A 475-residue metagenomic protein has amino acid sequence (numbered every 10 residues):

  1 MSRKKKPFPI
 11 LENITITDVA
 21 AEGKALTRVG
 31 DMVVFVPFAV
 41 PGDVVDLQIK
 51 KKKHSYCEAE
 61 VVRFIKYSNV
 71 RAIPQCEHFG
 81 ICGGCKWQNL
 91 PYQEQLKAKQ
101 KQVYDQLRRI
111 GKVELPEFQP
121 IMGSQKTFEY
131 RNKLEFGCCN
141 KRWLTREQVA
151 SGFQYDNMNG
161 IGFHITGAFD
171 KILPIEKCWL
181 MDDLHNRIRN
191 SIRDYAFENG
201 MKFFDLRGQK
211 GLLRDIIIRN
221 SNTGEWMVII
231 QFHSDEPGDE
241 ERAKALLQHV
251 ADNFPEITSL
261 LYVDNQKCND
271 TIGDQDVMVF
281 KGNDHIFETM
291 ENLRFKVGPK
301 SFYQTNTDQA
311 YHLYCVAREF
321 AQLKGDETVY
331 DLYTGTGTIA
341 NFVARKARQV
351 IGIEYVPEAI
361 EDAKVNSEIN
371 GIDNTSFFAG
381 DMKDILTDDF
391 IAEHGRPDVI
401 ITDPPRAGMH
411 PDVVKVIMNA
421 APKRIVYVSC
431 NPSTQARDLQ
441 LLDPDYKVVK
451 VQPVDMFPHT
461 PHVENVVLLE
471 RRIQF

Functional and structural regions predicted by a protein language model:
M1-P74, H78, S376, K383-D384: Terminal RNA-binding accessory module
S2-N13, A21-G23, P237-F475: Rossmann-like S-adenosyl-L-methionine
A25-G30, G162-I165, I229-Q231, A363: Short, acidic/hydrophobic/Gly-rich beta-strand patch recurrent on exposed beta strands that often constitutes part
D46-Q48, E135, Y330: Hydrophobic beta-strand signal
R63-I73, G80-K202, E236: Extended interfacial segments that mediate partner engagement and assembly in macromolecular machines
Q119-K126, L206, L213-D215, P453-M456: Short, solvent-exposed loop/turn elements at beta->coil junctions and helix N-caps that rim active or binding pockets
I218, G224-H233, R294-G298: Short, aliphatic-rich beta-strand segments
